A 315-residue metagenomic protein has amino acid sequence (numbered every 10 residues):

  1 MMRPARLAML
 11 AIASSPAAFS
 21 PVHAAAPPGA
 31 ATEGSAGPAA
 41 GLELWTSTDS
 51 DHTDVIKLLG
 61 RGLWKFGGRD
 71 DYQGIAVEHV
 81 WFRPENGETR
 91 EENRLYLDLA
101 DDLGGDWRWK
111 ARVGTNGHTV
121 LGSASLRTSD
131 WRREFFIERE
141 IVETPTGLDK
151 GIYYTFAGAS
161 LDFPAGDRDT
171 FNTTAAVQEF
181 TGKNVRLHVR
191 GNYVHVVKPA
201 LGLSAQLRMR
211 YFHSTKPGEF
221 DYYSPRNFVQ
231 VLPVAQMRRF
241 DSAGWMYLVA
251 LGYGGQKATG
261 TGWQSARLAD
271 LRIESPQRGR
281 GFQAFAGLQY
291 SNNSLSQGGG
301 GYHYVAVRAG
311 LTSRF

Functional and structural regions predicted by a protein language model:
M1-M9: Bacterial N-terminal signal peptides that target proteins for export
P4, S20, A30-T32: Intrinsic low-complexity, intrinsically disordered segments enriched in polar/basic residues
M9-A18: Bacterial N-terminal signal peptides
A18, V22-A26: Boundary at the C-terminal end of the N-terminal hydrophobic targeting segment
A25-F315: Transmembrane beta-barrel domains of bacterial outer-membrane proteins
